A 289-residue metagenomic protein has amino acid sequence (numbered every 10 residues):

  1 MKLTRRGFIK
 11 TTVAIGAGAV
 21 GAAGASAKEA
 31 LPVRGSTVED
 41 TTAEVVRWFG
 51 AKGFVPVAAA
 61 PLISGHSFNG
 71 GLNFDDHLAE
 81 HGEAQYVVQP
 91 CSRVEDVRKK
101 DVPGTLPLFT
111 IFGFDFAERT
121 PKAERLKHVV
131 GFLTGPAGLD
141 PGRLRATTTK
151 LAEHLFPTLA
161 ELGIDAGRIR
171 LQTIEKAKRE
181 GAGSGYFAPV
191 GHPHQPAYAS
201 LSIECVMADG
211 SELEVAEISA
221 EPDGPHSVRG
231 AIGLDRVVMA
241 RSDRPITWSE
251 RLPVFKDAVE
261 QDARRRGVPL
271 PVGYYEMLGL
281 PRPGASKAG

Functional and structural regions predicted by a protein language model:
M1-L3: Secretory targeting signals
G7-A27: N-terminal export signals
E29-G289: Structured aminoacyl-transfer and RNA-binding surfaces used for tRNA recognition/handling in the translation apparatus
